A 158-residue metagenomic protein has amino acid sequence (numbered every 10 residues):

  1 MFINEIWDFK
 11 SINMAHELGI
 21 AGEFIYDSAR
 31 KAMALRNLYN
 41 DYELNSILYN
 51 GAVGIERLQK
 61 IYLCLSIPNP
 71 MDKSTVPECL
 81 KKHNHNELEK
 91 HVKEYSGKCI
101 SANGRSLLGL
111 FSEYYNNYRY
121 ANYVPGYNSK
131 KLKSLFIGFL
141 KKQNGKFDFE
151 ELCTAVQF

Functional and structural regions predicted by a protein language model:
M1-G51, I61-C79: Charged alpha-helical initiation segments
N4-F9, N13-H16, P70-F158: Long, charged low-complexity segments
R57: Phosphate-binding glycine-rich loops of NTP-binding sites
